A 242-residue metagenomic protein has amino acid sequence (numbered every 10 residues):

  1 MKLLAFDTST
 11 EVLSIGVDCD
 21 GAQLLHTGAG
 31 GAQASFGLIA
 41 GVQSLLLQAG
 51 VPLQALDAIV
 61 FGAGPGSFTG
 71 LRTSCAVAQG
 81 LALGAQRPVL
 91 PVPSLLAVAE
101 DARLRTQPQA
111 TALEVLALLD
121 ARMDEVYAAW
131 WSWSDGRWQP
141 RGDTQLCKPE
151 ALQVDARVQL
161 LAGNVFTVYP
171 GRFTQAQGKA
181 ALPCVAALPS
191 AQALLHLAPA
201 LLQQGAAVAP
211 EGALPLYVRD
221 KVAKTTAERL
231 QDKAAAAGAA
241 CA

Functional and structural regions predicted by a protein language model:
M1-A63: N-terminal beta-alpha supersecondary unit
A22, Q33, P88-P189, Y217 (+2 more regions): Surface "functional belts" at beta-alpha junctions
A29-G37, F68-R72, A76, P93 (+1 more regions): Residues at secondary-structure transition points
Q43-G50, A99-Q107, Q153, P199 (+1 more regions): Generic structural signal for well-ordered alpha-helical scaffold segments
L47-Q54, A82-V92, P108-A110: Phosphate-handling active-site elements
V60-S94: DPxDG-like acidic metal-binding loop motif
L182-A242: Acyltransferase
